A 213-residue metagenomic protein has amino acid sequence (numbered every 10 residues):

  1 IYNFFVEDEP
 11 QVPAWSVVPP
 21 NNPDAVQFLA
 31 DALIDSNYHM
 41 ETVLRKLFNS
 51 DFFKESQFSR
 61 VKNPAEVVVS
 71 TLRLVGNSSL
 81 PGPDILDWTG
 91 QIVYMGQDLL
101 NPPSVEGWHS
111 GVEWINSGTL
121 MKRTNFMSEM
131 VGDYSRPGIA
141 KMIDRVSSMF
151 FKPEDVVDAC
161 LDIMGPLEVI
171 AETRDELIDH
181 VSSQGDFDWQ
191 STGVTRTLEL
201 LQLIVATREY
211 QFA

Functional and structural regions predicted by a protein language model:
Y2-S36, L44-A213: Flexible, low-complexity segments enriched for small/polar residues
M40: Catalytic cores of carbohydrate-active enzymes
